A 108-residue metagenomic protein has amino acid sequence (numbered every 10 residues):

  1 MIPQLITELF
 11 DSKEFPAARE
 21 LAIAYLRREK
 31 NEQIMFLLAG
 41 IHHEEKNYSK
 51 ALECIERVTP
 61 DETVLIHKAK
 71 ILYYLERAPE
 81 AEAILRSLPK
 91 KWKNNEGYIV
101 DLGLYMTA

Functional and structural regions predicted by a protein language model:
M1-I23, R28, Q33: N-terminal leader/linker segments that initiate helical-solenoid repeat arrays
I23-E29, E56-E62, R86-N94: Solenoid-like repeat scaffolds
Q33, T63-I66, G97: Start-of-helix register in tetratricopeptide repeats
